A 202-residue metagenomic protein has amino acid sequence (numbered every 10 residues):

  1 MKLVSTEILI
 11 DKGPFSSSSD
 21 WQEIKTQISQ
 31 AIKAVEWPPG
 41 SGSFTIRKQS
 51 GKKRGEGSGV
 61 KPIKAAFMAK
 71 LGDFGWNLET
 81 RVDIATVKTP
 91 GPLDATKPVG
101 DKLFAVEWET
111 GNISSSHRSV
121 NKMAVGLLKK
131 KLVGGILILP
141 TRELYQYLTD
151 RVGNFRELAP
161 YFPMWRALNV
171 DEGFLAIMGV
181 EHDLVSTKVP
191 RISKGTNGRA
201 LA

Functional and structural regions predicted by a protein language model:
M1-V82: Interdomain/boundary linker segments immediately adjacent to catalytic/signaling cores
S50-S58, P62-D101, N112-N121, L128 (+1 more regions): Active-site metal-binding core of divalent-cation-utilizing nuclease and nuclease-like domains
V82, L139, E181: Residues at the C-termini of beta-strands that transition into short coil/loop
L93, F104, L175: A broad, low-specificity signal marking well-ordered, structured residues that form hydrophobic/aromatic
K102-F104, G134: Structural motif
A105-E109: Short catalytic-loop micro-motif centered on adjacent basic/acidic residues
T110-A167: Catalytic cores of nucleic-acid endonucleases
R142-A202: Domain-level recognition of nuclease-like catalytic cores that cleave nucleotide substrates
